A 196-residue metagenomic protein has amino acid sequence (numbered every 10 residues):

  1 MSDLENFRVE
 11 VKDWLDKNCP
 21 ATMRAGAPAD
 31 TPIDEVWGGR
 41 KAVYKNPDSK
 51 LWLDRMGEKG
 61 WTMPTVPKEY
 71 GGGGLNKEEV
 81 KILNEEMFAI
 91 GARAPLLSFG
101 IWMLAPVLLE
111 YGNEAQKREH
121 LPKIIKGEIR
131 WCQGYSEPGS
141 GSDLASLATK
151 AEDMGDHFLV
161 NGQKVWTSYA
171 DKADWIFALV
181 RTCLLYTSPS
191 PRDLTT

Functional and structural regions predicted by a protein language model:
M1-S98, A115-K126: Amphipathic, small/basic residue-rich leader segments at the start of a protein or domain
E69, S136-S140, V165-W166: Short, solvent-exposed loop/turn elements at beta->coil junctions and helix N-caps that rim active or binding pockets
L96-A115, G141: N-terminal glycine-rich flavin-associated loop
G127-Y135: A short, Trp-centered hydrophobic/proline-enriched beta-strand micro-motif
G139-L147: Active-site-adjacent elements of ketosynthase-type condensing enzymes
A148, H157, N161-S188: A short core secondary-structure module
Y186-T196: Single conserved hydrophobic/aromatic residue that forms the stacking wall/gate of nucleotide- or nucleobase-binding
